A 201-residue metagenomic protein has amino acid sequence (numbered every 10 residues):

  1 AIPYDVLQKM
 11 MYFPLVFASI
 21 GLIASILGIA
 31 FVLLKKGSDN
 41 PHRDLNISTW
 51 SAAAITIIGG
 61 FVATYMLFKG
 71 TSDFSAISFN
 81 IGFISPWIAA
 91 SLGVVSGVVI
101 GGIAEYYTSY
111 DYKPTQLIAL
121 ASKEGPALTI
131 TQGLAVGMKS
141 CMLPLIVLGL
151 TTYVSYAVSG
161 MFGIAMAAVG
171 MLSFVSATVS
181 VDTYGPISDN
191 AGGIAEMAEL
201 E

Functional and structural regions predicted by a protein language model:
A1-E201: Hydrophobic packing and interface segments
